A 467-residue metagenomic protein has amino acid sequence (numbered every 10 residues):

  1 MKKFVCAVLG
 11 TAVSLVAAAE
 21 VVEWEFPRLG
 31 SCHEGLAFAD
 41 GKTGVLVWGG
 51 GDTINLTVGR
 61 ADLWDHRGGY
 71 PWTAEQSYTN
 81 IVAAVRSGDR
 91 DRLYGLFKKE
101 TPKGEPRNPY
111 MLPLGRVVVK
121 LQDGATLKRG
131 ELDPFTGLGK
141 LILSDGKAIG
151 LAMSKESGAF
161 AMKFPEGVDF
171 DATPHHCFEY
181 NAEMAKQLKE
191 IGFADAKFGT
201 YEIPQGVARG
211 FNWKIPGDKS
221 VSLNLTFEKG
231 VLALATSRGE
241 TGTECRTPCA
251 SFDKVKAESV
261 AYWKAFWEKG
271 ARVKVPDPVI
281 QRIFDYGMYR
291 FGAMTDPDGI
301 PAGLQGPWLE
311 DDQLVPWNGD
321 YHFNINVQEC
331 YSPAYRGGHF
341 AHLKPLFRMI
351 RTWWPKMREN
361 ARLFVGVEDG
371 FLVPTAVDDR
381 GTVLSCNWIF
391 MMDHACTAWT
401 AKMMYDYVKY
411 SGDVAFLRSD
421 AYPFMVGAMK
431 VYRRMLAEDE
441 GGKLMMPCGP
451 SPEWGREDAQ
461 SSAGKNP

Functional and structural regions predicted by a protein language model:
M1-F4: Positively charged n-region of N-terminal signal peptides that target proteins for export
V8-A18: Hydrophobic h-region of N-terminal signal peptides that target proteins for export in Gram-negative bacteria
A18-D320, H339-K344, I350-E359: Acidic/polar, glycine-enriched structural segments that form the non-catalytic walls/loops of the carbohydrate-binding
S144-A159, F178, A401-V431: A conserved hydrophobic secondary-structure block that centers on an alpha-helix together with its immediately flanking
A161-K163, R290-A293, V327-A341, A398 (+1 more regions): Alpha-helical support elements that line or immediately flank enzyme active sites and cofactor-binding pockets
G306-D320, E368-R418, R433-P467: The feature captures the catalytic groove of carbohydrate-active enzymes
G319-F340, W353, G455-P467: Extended ligand-binding clefts on enzyme/binding-domain cores
F347-I350, W354-V383: Active-site cradle of extracellular carbohydrate-active enzymes
